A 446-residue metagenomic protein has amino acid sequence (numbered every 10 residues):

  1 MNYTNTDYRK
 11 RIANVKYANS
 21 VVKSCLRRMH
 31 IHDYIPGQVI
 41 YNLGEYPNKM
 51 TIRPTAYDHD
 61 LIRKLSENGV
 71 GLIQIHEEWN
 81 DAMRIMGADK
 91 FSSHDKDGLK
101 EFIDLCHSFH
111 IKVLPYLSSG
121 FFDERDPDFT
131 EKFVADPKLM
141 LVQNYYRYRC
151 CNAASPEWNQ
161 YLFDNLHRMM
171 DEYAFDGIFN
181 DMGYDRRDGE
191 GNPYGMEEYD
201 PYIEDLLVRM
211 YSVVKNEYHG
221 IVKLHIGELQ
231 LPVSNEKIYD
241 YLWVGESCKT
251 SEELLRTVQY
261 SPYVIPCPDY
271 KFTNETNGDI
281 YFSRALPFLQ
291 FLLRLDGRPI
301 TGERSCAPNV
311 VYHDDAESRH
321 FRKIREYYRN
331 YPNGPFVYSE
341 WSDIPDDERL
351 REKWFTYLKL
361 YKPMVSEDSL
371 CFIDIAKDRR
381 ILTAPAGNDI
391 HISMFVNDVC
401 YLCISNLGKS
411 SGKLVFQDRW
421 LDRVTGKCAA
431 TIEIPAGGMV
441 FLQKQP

Functional and structural regions predicted by a protein language model:
M1-L114, G120, R349-T356, Y361 (+3 more regions): Conserved structural scaffold segments of CAZyme catalytic domains across common CAZy folds
Q38-Y41, I73-I75, V113-L117, I178-N180 (+3 more regions): Hydrophobic faces of well-ordered beta-strands that scaffold small-molecule active sites in alpha/beta enzyme cores
I40-N42, P47-T55, H94-I103, K112-Y173 (+1 more regions): Active-site-adjacent "subsite" loops/lids of carbohydrate-active enzymes
R63-S66, M170-D171, L286: Non-catalytic positions within long, well-ordered alpha-helices that form the structural scaffold/packing of enzyme
C106, L162, D181, A285 (+1 more regions): Conserved, mostly hydrophobic/aromatic
C150-I238, C248-T250: Active-site neighborhood of glycoside hydrolase catalytic domains
Y202-V424: Active-site-proximal substrate-binding groove within the catalytic cores of carbohydrate-active enzymes
A430-P446: C-terminal beta-strand-rich structural cap/linker in extracellular carbohydrate-active enzymes
